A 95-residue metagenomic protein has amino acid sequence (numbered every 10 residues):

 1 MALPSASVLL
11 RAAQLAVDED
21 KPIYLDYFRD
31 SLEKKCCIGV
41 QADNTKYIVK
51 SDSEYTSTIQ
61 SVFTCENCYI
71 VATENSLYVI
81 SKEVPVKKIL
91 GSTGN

Functional and structural regions predicted by a protein language model:
M1-N67, E74-S76, E83-N95: N-terminal non-globular leader segments, chiefly Sec-dependent signal peptides
